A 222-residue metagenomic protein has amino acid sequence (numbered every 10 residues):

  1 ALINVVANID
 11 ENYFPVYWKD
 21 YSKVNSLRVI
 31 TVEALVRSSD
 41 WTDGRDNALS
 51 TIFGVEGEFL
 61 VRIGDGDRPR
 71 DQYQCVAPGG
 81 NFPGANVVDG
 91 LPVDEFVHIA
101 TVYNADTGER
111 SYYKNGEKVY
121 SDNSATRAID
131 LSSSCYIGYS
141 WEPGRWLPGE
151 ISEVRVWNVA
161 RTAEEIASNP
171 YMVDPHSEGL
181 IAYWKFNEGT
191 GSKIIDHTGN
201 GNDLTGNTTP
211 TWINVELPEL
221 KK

Functional and structural regions predicted by a protein language model:
A1-E11, E33-T42, E56-T126, W141-E142 (+3 more regions): Extracellular glycan-interaction surfaces
A1-N12, A167-K222: Extracytoplasmic low-complexity segments
D10, K19, G54, A100 (+4 more regions): Residue-level detector of conserved, well-ordered beta-strand and adjacent loop positions that form binding/recognition
D20-V32, V88-V97, R127-I129, P143-E150 (+1 more regions): Extracellular/lumenal carbohydrate-interaction signature centered on repeated Trp-anchored short motifs
R28-I30, L49, G57, E95 (+6 more regions): Residues that flank catalytic or metal-binding motifs in active/ligand-binding sites
I30-D40, V97, R145-Y171, I181-T190: Extracellular, beta-strand-rich glycan-interacting domains
E33, D43-F59, I137-G138, A167-Y171 (+1 more regions): Aromatic-rich beta-strand patches that line glycan-recognition/binding surfaces of extracellular proteins
G79-F82, S121-D122, L131-E153, R161-V173: Extracellular glycan-interaction patches encoded by glycine-rich segments
